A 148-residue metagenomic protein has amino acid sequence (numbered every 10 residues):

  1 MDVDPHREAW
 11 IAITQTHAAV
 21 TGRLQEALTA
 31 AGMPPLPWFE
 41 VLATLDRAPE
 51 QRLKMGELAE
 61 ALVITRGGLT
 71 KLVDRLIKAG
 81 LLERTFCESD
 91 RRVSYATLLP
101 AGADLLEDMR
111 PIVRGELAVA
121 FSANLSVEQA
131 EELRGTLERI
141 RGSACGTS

Functional and structural regions predicted by a protein language model:
M1-G32, L81, E131, T147: N-terminal leader segment of winged-helix/HTH proteins
P5, P37-W38, A101, Q129: N-terminal positioning helix adjacent to the helix-turn-helix/winged-helix DNA-binding module
E8, A12, E40-T44, D104: Pre-recognition alpha-helix immediately N-terminal to the DNA-recognition helix within helix-turn-helix or winged-helix
G22-T65: N-terminal helix-turn-helix DNA-binding core of bacterial DNA-binding proteins
M55, V73-D74: Short, hydrophobic-biased segments on the C-terminal half of alpha helices that form "recognition helices"
D74-G135: Charged, amphipathic alpha-helical coiled-coil/dimerization segments
A130-S148: Exposed, interaction-prone assembly regions rather than primary DNA-binding/catalytic cores
